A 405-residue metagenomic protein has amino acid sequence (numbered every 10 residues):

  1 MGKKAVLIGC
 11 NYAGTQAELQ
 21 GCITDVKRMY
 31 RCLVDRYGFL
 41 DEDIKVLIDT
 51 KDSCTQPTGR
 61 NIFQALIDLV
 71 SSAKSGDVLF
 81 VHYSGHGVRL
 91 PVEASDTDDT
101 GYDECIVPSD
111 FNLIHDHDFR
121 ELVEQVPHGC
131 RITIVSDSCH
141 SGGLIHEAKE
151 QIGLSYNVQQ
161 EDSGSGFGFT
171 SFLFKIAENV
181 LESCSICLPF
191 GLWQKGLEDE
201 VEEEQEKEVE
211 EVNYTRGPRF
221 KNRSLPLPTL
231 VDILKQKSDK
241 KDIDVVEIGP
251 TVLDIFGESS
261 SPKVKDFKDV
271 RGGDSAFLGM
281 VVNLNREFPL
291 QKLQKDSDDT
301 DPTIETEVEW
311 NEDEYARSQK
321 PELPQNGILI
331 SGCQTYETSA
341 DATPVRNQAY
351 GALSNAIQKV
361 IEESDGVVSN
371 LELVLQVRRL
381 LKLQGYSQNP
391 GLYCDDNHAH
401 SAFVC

Functional and structural regions predicted by a protein language model:
M1-T100, S238-K241, N283, F288 (+9 more regions): Boundary/activation segment at the start of structured domains
G2, P57-S84, V88-G153, D162-G164 (+7 more regions): Caspase-like (clan CD) cysteine peptidase catalytic core
V34-G38, S71, E124, E362-D365 (+1 more regions): Sec-exported extracytoplasmic/periplasmic mature domains
L122, V246-G249, L253-K359: Extended amphipathic secondary-structure runs
S138, R346-K382: Non-catalytic, well-ordered alpha-helical segments in soluble enzyme domains
